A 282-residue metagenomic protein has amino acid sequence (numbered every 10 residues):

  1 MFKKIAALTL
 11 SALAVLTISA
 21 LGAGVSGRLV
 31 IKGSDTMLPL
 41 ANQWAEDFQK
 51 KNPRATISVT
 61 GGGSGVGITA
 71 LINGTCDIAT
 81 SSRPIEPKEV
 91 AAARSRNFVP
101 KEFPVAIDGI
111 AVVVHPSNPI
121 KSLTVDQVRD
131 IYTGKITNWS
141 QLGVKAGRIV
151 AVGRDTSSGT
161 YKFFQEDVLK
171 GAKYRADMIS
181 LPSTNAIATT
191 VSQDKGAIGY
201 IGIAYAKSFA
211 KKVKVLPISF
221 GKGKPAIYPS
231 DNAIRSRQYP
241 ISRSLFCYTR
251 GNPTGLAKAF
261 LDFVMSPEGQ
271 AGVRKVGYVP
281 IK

Functional and structural regions predicted by a protein language model:
M1-T9: Bacterial N-terminal signal peptides that target proteins for export
T9-T17: Bacterial N-terminal signal peptides
I18-K282: Exported/periplasmic ABC-transporter solute-binding proteins
